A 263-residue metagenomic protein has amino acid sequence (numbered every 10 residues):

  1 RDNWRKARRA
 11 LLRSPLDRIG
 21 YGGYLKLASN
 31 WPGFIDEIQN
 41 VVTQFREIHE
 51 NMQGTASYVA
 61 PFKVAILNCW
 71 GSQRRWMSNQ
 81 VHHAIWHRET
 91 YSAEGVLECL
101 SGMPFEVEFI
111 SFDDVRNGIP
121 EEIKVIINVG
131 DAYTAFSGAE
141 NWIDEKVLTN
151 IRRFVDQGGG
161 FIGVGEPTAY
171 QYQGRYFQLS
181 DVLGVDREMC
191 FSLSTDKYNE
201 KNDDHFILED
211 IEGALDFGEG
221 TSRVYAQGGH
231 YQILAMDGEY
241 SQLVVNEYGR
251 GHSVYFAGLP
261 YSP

Functional and structural regions predicted by a protein language model:
R1-E89, F191-S194, Y198-K201, E209-D210 (+3 more regions): Hydrophobic targeting/anchoring helices
R8-A10, E239-G249: Short, surface-exposed beta-strand/loop micro-motifs that present aromatic residues
L27-N30, Q73-W76, G118, T134-F136 (+3 more regions): Short catalytic/ligand-binding loop motif for oxyanion handling, primarily in non-cytosolic enzymes, centered on
L97-I119: A short, well-structured beta->alpha microelement
G118-E140: Short, well-ordered secondary-structure micro-motifs within conserved domains or adaptor modules
G138-A214: A glycine-rich, often tryptophan-bearing local segment used as a flexible ligand/cofactor-contacting loop or short
A226-Y240: Short, Gly/Ser/Thr-enriched beta-strand-loop segments that form substrate-interacting elements of hydrolase/peptidase
